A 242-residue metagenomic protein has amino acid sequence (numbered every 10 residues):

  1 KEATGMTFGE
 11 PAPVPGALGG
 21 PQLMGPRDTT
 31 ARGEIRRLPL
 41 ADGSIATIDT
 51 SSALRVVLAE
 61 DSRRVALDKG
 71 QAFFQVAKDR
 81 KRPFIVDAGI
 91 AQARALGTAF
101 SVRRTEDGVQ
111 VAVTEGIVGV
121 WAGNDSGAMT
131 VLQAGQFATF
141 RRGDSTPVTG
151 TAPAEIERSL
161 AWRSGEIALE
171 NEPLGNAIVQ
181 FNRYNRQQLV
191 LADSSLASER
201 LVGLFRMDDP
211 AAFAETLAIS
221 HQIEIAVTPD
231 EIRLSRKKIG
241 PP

Functional and structural regions predicted by a protein language model:
K1-P242: A residue-level detector for the "anchor" residue at the start of short, highly conserved motifs
